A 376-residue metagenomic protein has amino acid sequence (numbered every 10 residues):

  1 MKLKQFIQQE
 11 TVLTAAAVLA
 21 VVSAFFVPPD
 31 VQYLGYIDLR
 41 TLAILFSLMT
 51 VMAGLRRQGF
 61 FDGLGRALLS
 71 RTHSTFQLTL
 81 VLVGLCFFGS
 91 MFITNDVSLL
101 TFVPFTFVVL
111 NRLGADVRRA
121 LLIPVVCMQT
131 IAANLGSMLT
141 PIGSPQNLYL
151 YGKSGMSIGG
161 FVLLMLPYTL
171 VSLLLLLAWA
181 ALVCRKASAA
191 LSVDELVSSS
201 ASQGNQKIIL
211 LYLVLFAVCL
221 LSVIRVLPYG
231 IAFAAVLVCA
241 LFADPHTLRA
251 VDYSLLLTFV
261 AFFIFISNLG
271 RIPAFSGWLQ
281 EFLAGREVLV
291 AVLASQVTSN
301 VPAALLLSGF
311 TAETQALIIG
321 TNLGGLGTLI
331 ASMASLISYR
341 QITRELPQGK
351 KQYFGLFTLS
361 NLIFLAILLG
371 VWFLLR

Functional and structural regions predicted by a protein language model:
K2, L174-V236: Long, contiguous bundles of hydrophobic transmembrane helices that form the permeation core of multi-pass
K2-Q9, D30-T41, M156-Y168, A201-Q206 (+5 more regions): Interfacial loop-to-helix junctions that mark the boundaries of transmembrane helices in multi-pass membrane
Q9-V12, L39, R66-L80, L121-I131 (+3 more regions): Cytoplasmic-side transmembrane-helix entry/capping segments in multi-pass membrane proteins
Y36, Q58, D62-G65, V214-A312: Transmembrane helical segments that form the transport core of multi-pass membrane transport proteins
L39-T41, S70-V83, L113-V125, Q206-L210 (+2 more regions): Membrane-interfacial loop-to-helix junctions in multi-pass transporters
F76-V81, G114-M128, M156-L166, E313-G325 (+1 more regions): Membrane-interface alpha-helices at helix entry/exit sites of multi-pass transporters
F88-M138, Y149, L305-I319, P347-G349 (+2 more regions): Hydrophobic transmembrane alpha-helices that form the pore/transport pathway of multi-pass ion and small-solute
I123, G159-Q203, L336-R376: Juxtamembrane and boundary regions of transmembrane helices in multi-pass small-molecule transporters and channels
